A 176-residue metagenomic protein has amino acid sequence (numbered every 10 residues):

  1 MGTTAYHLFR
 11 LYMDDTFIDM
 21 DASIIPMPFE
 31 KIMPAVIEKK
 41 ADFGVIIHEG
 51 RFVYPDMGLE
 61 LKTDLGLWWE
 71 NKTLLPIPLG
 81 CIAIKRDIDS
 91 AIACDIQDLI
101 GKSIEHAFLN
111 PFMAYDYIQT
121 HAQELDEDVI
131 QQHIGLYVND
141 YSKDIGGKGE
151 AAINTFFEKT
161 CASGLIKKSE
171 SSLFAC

Functional and structural regions predicted by a protein language model:
M1-F43, E49, A151, T155: Bilobed "Venus flytrap"/periplasmic-binding protein-like clamshell domains and structurally analogous long
L11-D14, S142, C161-A162: Short linear sequence elements within intrinsically disordered, low-complexity coil regions
T16-I24, E124-H133, K167-S172: Short, surface-exposed acidic
S23-T120: Pocket-lining segment of extracytoplasmic ligand-binding domains
G66, T73, I145, G149 (+1 more regions): Solvent-exposed, flexible loop/coil residues
I88-K159: Secondary-structure end/capping motifs
K159-C176: Conserved C-terminal helix/tail region of periplasmic/extracytoplasmic solute-binding proteins
